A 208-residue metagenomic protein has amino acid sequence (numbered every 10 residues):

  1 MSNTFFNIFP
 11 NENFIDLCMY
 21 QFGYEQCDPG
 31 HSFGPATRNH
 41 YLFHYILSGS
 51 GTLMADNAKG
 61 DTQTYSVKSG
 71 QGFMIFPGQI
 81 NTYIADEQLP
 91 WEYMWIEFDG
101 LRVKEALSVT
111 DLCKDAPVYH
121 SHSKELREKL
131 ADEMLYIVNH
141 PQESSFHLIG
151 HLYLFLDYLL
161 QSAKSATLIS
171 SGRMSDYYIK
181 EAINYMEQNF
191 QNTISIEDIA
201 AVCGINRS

Functional and structural regions predicted by a protein language model:
M1-G72, Q79, E87, T110-V118: Generic protein-terminus/edge-of-domain signal
T37-H40, P90, R173-D176: Short, conserved loop/turn and helix-capping segments at secondary-structure boundaries that abut family-defining
G78-R102: Ligand-binding loop in jelly-roll beta-barrel domains
I96-E105, H120-Q188: An amphipathic alpha-helical interaction segment
L112-H122, I169-S170, E197-D198: A ubiquitous short alpha-helical element
E181, E187-S208: Basic/polar phosphate-binding segments, predominantly the helix-turn-helix DNA-binding elements of transcriptional
